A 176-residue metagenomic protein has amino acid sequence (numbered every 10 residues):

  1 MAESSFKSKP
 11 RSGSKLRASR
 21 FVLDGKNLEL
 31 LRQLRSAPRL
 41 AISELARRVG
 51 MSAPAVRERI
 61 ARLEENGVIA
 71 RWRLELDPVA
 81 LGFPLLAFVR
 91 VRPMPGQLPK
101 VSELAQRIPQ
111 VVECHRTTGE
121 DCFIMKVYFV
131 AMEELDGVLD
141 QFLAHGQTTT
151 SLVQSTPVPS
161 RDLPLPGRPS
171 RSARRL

Functional and structural regions predicted by a protein language model:
M1-L176: A compositional/biophysical signature of low hydrophobicity enriched in polar/charged and small residues
